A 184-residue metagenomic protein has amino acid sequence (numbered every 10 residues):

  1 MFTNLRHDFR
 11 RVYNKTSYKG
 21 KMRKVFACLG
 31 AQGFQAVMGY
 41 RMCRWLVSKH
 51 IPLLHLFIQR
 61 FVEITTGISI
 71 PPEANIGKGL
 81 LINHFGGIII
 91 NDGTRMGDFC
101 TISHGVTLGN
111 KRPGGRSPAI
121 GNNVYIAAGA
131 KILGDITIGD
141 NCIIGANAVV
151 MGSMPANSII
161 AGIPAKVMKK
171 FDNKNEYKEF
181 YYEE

Functional and structural regions predicted by a protein language model:
M1-T66, N175-E184: Terminal amphipathic alpha-helical/low-complexity segments used for targeting or macromolecular assembly
T16-S17, L56-F61, I89-F99, T107-G114 (+1 more regions): Hydrophobic transmembrane alpha-helix bundles
G33, M38, A74, L80 (+2 more regions): Solvent-exposed, flexible loop/coil residues
T66, P71-P72, G77-K78, N83-D92 (+10 more regions): Left-handed beta-helix
V124, A130, N173, E183-E184: Charged/polar interaction segments and conserved charged motifs
N147, S153, K170, Y182-E183: Ligand/cofactor pocket segment of small-molecule handling proteins
S158-I160, P164-E179: Conserved beta-strand-loop-alpha-helix hinge in the C-terminal portion of ABC ATPase nucleotide-binding domains
